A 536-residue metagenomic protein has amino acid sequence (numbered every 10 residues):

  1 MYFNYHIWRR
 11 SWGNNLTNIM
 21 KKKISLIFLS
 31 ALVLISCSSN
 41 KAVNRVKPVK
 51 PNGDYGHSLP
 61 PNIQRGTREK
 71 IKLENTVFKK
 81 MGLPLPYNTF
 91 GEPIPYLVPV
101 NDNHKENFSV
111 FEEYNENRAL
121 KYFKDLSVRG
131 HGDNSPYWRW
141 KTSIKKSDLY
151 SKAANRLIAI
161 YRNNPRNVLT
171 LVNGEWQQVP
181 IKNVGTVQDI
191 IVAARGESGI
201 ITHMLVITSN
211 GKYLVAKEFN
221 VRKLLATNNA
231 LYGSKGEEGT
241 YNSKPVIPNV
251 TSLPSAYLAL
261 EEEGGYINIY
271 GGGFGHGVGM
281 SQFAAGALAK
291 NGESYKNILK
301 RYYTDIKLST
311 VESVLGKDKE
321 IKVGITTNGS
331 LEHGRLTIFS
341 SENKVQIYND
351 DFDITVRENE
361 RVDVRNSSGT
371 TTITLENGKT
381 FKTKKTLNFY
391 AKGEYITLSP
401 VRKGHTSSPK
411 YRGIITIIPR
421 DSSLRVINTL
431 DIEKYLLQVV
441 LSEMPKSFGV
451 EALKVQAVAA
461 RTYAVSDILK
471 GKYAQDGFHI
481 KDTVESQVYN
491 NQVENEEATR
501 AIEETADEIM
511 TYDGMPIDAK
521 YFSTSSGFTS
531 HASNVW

Functional and structural regions predicted by a protein language model:
M1-W8, W12-W536: Conserved, single-site charged/polar hotspot
